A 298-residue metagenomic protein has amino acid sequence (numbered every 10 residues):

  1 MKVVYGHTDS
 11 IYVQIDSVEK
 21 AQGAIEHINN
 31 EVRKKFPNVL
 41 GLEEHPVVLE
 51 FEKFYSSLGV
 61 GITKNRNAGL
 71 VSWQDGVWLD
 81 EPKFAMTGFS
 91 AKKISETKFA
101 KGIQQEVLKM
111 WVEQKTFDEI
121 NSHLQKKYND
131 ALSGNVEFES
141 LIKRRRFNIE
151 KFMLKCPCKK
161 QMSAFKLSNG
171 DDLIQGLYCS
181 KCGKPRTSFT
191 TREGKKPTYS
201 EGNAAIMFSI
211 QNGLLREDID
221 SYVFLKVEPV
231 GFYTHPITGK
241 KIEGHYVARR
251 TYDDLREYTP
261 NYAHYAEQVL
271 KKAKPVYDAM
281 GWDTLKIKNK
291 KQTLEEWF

Functional and structural regions predicted by a protein language model:
M1-T8, V13-F298: DNA-dependent DNA polymerase catalytic subunits
